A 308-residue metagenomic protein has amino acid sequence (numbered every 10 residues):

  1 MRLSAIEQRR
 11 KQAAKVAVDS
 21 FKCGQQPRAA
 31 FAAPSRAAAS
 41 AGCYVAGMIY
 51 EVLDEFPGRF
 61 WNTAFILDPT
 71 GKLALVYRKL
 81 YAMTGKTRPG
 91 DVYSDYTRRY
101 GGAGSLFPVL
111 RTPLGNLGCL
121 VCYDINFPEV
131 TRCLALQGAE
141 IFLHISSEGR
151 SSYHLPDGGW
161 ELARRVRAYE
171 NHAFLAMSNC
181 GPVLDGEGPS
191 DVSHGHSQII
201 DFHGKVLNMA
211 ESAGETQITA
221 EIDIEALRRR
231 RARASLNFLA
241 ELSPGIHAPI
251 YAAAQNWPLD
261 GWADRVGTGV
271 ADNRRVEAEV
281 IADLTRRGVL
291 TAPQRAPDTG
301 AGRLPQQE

Functional and structural regions predicted by a protein language model:
M1-R9, A13-S20, A38, V45-A46 (+7 more regions): Active-site beta-strand/loop signature of hydrolases that rely on acidic residues for catalysis
L3-A5, S151-D157, P189: Short, flexible/disordered intra-domain loops and linkers
C23, F31-A32, R36, V52-I141 (+3 more regions): Active-site catalytic loop in hydrolytic enzyme cores
Q25-V52, N171, L175-C180: A short, hydrophobic beta-strand-centered structural micro-motif
S40, I66, V166-E170, I199 (+1 more regions): Charged/polar positions on well-ordered alpha helices
G47-I49, N62-I66, P108, S197-I199 (+1 more regions): Short beta-strand scaffold segments in enzyme catalytic cores
G158-V166, E170-F174, C180-G181: Catalytic phosphate-donor-binding core of small-molecule kinases
A173-F174, N179-E308: C-terminal beta-strand edge segments of enzyme domains
